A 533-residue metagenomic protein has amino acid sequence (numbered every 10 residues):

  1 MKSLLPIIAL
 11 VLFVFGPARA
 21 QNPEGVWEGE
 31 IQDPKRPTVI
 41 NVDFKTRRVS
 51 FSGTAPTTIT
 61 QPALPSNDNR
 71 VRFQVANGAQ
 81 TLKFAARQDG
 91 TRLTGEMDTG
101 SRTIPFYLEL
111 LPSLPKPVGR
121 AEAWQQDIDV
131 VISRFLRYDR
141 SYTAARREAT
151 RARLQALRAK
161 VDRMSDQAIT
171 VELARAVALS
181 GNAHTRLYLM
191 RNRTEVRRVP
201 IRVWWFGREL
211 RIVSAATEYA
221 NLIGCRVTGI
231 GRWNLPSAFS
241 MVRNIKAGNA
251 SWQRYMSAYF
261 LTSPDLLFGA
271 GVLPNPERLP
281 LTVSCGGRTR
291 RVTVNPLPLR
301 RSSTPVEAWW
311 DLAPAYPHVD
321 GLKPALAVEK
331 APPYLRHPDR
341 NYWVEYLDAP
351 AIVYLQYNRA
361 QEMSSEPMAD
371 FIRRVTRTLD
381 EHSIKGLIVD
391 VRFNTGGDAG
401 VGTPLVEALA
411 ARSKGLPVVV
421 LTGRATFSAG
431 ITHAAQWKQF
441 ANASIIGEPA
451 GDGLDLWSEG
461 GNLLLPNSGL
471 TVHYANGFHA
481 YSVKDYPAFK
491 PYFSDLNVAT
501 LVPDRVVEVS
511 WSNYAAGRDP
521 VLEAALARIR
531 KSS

Functional and structural regions predicted by a protein language model:
M1-L4: Positively charged n-region of N-terminal signal peptides that target proteins for export
P6-V14: Bacterial N-terminal signal peptides
A20, K45, T99-I104, E109-G386 (+5 more regions): Flexible, low-complexity junctional segments that flank or bridge functional domains
Q21-D89, T94-F106: Central antiparallel beta-sheet cores of small beta-barrel/beta-sandwich binding domains
V49-S50, N67-V71, T91-G95, S113-V118 (+3 more regions): Short, surface-exposed linear segments at secondary-structure transitions and domain or protein termini
P56, I104, R211, L235 (+4 more regions): Short, isolated positions in well-ordered beta-strands
E381-I388, R392-R530: Conserved acidic, small-residue-rich alpha-beta core segments centered on
